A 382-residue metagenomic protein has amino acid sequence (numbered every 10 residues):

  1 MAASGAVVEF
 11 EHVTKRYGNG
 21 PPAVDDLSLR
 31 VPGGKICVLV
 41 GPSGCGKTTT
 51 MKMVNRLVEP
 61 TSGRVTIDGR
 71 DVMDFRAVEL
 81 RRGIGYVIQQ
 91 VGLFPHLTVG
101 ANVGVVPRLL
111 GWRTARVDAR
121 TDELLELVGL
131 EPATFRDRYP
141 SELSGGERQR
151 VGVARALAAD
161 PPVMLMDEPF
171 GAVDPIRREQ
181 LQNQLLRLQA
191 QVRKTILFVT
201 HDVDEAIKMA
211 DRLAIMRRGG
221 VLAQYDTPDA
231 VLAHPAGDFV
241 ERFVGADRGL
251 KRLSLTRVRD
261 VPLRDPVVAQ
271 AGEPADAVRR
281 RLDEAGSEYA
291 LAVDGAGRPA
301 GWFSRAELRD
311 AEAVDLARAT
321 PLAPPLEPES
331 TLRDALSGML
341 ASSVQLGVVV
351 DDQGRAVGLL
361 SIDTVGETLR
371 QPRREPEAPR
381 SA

Functional and structural regions predicted by a protein language model:
N55: Helix-to-loop junction immediately C-terminal to a conserved catalytic motif
D71-G85, L109: ABC ATPase NBD coupling module
G100-R108, D118, D122: Short helical segment in ABC ATPase nucleotide-binding domains corresponding to the A-loop/adjacent helical element
A115-T134: Conserved ABC ATPase "signature" region
R138-L143, E147: Conserved ABC ATPase signature
D160: Conserved catalytic motifs of ABC-family nucleotide-binding domains
V267-S287, A292-D294, E312, P324-A382: The conserved cystathionine-beta-synthase
